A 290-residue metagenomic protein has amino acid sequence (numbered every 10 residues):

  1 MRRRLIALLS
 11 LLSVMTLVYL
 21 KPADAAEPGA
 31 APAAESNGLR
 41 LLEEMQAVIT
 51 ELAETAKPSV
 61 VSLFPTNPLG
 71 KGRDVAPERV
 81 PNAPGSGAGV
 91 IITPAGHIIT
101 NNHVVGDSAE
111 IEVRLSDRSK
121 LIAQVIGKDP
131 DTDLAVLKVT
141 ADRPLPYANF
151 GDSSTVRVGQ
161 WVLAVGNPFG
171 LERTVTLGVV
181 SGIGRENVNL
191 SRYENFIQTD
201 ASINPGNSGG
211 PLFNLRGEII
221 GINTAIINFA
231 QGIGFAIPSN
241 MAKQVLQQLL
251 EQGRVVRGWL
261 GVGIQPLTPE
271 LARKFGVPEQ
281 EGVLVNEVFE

Functional and structural regions predicted by a protein language model:
M1-L9: Bacterial N-terminal signal peptides that target proteins for export
L8-L17: Bacterial N-terminal signal peptides
T16-Y19, G159: Intrinsically disordered, low-complexity proline-rich regions
K21-D24: Sec/Tat signal peptide C-region and signal peptidase I cleavage site
A26-E290: Serine-dependent protease modules
